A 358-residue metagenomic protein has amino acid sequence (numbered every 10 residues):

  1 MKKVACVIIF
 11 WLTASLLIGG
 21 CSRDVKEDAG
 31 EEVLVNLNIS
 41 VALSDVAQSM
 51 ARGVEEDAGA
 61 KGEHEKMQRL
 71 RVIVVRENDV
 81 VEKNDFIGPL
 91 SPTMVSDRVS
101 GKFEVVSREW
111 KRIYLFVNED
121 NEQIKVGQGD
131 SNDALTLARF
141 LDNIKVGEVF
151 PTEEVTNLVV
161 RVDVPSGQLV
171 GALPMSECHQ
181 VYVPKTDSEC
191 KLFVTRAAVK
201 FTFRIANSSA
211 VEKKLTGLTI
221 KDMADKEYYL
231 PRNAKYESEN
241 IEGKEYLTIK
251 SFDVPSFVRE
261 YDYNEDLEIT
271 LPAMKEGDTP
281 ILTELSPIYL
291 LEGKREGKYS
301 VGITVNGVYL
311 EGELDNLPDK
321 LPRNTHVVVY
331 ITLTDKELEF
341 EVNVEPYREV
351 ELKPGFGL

Functional and structural regions predicted by a protein language model:
M1-G20: Sec-dependent bacterial lipoprotein signal peptides
C21-L358: Extracytoplasmic cysteine-anchoring/structural motifs
